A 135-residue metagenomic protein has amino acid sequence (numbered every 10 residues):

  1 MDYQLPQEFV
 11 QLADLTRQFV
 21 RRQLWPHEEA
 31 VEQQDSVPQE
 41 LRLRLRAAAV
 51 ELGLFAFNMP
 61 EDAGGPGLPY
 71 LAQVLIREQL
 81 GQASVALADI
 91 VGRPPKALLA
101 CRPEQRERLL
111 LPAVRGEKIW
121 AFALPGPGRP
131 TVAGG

Functional and structural regions predicted by a protein language model:
M1-A88, P103, R108, P112: Amphipathic, small/basic residue-rich leader segments at the start of a protein or domain
E32-Q34, K96-A97, P127-P130: Juxtamembrane/interface motifs at transmembrane-helix termini
G65-P66, P103-G135: Glycine-rich, Trp-frequent "lid" loop and neighboring beta-strands that shape and gate the flavin cofactor pocket
V85-A97, V114-A123: FAD-binding core of FAD-dependent oxidoreductases, characterized by glycine-rich FAD pyrophosphate-binding loops
